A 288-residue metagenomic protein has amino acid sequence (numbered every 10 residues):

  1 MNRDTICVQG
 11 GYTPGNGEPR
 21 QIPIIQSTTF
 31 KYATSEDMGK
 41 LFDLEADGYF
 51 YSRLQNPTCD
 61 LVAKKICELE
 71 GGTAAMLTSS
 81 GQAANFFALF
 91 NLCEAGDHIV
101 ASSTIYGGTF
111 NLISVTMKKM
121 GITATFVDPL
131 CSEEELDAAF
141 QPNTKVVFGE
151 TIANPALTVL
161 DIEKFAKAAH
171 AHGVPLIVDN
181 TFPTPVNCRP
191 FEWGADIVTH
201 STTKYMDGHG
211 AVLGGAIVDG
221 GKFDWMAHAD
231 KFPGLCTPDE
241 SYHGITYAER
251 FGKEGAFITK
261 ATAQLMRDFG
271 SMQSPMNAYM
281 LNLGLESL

Functional and structural regions predicted by a protein language model:
M1, N56, D60, P190 (+1 more regions): N-terminal start-of-domain structural block
M1-N56, K64: N-terminal "arm"/small-domain region of PLP-dependent enzymes with the aminotransferase-like
C7-T13, A75-L288: Conserved PLP-enzyme active-site core in the AAT-like
N16, F50-R53, K65-E68, P129 (+2 more regions): N-terminal targeting leaders only when they are immediately followed by extended low-complexity/repeat-rich tracts
P19-R20, G71, M120: Short, basic and Ser/Thr-rich N-terminal targeting/leader segments
T34-F86, G108-T116: Conserved N-terminal alpha-helix of the aminotransferase class I/II PLP-enzyme fold
